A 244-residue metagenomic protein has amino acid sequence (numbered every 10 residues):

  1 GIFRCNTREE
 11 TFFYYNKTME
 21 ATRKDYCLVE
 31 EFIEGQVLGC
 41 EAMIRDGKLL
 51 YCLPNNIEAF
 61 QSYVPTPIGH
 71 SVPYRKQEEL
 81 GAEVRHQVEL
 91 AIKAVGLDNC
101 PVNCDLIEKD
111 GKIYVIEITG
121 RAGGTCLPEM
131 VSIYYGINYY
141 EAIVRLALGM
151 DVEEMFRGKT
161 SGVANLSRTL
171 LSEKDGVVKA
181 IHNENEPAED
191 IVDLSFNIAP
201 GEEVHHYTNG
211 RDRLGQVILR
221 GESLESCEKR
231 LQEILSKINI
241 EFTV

Functional and structural regions predicted by a protein language model:
G1, C5-L28: N-terminal beta-alpha lobe that positions the nucleotide/phosphoryl donor in ATP/NTP-coupled carboxylate activation
G1-R4, P73-E78: Flexible, glycine/proline-enriched loop segments at strand-loop-helix junctions that form or flank small-ligand binding
F3, E31, S132, L214-G221: Short, well-ordered beta-strand elements within core beta-sheets of diverse protein domains
F12-M19, R85-I92, V144, E228-L235: A generic alpha-helix structural signal
T18-Y26, E31-P73, A82-Y114, T119-L127 (+1 more regions): Phosphate-binding core of ATP-grasp and ATP-grasp-like enzymes
A82-L90, I137-D151: Amphipathic alpha-helical segments that line or abut small-molecule/effector binding pockets and mediate allosteric
R121-A142: ATP-dependent carboxylate-activation loops
A142-V244: Peripheral (often C-terminal) accessory segments that flank ATP-dependent C-N-forming ligase machineries
